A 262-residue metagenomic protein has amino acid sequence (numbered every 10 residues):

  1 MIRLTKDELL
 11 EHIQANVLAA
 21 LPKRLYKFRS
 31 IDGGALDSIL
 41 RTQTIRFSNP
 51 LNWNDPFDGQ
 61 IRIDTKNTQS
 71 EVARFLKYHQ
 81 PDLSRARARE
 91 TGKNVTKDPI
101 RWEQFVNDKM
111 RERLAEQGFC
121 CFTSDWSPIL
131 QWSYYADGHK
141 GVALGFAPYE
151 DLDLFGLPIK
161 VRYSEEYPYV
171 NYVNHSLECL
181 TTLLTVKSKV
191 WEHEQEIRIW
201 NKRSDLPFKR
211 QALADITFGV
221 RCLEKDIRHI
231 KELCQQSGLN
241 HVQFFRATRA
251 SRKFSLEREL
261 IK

Functional and structural regions predicted by a protein language model:
M1-K262: Partner-binding and oligomerization surfaces adjacent to conserved cores of proteins that assemble macromolecular
